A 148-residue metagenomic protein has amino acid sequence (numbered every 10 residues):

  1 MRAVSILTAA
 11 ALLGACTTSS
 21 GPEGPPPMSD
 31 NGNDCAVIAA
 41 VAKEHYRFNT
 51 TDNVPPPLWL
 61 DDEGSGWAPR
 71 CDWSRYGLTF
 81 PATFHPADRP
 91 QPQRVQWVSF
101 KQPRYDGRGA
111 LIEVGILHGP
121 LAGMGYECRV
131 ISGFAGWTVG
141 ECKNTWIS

Functional and structural regions predicted by a protein language model:
M1-C16: Sec-dependent bacterial lipoprotein signal peptides
R2, D88-P90, W137: Homeobox/homeodomain signature
I6-L7, A36, Y126-E127: Alpha-helical interaction segments
A10, G109, G136: A residue-level signal for beta-strand positions that form part of recognition/binding surfaces within mature
C16-M124, N144-S148: Flexible low-complexity loop/turn motifs enriched in small/helix-breaking residues
E127-I147: Short beta-strand edge/turn micro-motifs at domain boundaries
